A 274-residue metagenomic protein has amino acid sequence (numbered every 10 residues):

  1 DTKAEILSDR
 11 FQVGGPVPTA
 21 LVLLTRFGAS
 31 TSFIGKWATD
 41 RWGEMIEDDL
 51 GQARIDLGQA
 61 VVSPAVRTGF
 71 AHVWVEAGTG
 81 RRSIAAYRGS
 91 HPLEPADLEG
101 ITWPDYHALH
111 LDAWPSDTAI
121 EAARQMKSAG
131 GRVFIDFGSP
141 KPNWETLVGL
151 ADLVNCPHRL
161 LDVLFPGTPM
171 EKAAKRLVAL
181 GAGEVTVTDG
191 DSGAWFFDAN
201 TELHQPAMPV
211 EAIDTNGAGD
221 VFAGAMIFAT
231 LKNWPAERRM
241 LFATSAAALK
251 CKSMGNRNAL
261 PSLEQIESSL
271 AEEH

Functional and structural regions predicted by a protein language model:
D1-K36, R41-D48, Q52, A212: Glycine-rich phosphate/adenosyl-contacting loop at the front of the ribokinase-like
E5, M170-H274: Conserved phosphate-binding/catalytic region of the ribokinase-like
V22, F70-W74, S83, G193-F196: Short beta-strand scaffold segments in enzyme catalytic cores
T39, S90-H91, A113-D117, F137-K141: Short beta->alpha connector loops
D49-A65: A glycine-rich helix N-cap at a beta->alpha junction
V62, V73-A113: Conserved phosphate-binding/catalytic loop of the ribokinase/pfkB sugar-kinase fold
R124-H204: Conserved phosphate/ATP/ADP-binding segment of small-molecule kinases
